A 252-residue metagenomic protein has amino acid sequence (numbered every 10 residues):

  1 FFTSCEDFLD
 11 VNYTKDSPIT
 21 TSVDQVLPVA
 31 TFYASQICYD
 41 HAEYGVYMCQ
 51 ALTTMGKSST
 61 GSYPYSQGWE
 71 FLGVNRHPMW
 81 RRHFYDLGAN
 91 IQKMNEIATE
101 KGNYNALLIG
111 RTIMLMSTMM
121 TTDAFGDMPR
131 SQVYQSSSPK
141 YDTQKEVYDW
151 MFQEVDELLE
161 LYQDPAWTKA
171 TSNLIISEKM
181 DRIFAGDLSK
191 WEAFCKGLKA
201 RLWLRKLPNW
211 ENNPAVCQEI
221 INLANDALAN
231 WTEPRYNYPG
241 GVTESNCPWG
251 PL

Functional and structural regions predicted by a protein language model:
C5-K57, A224: Membrane-proximal, proline-rich intrinsically disordered regions
G56-L252: Structured, solvent-exposed acidic/aromatic patches
